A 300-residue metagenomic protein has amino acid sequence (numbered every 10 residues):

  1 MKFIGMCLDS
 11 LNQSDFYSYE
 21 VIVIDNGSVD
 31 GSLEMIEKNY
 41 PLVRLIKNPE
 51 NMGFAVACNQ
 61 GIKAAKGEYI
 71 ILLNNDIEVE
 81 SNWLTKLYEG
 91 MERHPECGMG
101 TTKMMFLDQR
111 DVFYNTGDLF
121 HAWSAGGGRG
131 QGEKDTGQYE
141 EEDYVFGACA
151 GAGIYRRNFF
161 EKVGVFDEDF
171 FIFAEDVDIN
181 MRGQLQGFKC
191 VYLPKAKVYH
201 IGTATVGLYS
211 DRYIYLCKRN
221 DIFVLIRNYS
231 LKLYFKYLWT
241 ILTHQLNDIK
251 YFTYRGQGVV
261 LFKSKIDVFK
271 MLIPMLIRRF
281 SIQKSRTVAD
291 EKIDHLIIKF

Functional and structural regions predicted by a protein language model:
D9-S18: Short, acidic, metal-binding catalytic loop of nucleotide-sugar glycosyltransferases
S10, D25-E34, E50: A conserved acidic beta->alpha catalytic loop
N48-A65, N75, K86: Glycine-rich, basic loop-to-helix element that forms the pyrophosphate-binding segment of sugar-nucleotide handling
I70: Short aromatic/hydrophobic "clamp" motif used to bind/position activated sugar donors
I77-H121: Conserved donor NDP-sugar-binding/catalytic core segment of glycosyltransferases
F113, A125-G127, E133-N158, V177-D178 (+2 more regions): A recurrent flexible, glycine/aromatic-enriched loop bordering the glycosyltransferase active site that acts as
F146-K197: A short, conserved alpha-helix in the catalytic core of glycosyltransferases
C190-F280, S285, D290-H295: Active-site-adjacent helix/loop segment of glycosyltransferases that harbors family-specific signature motifs
